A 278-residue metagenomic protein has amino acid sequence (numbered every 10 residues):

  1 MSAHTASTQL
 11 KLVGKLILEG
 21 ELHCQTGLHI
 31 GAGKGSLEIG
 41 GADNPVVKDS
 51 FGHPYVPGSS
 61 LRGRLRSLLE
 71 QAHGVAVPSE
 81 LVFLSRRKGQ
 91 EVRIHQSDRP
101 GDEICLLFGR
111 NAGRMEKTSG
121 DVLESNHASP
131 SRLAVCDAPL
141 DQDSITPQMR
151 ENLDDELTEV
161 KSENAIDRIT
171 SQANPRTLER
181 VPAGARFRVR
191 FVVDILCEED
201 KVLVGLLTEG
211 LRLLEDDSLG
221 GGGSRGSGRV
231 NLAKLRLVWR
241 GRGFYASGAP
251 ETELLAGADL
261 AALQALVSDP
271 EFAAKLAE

Functional and structural regions predicted by a protein language model:
M1-E278: RNA-binding basic/glycine-rich loop and surface signature characteristic of RAMP-family CRISPR effectors
